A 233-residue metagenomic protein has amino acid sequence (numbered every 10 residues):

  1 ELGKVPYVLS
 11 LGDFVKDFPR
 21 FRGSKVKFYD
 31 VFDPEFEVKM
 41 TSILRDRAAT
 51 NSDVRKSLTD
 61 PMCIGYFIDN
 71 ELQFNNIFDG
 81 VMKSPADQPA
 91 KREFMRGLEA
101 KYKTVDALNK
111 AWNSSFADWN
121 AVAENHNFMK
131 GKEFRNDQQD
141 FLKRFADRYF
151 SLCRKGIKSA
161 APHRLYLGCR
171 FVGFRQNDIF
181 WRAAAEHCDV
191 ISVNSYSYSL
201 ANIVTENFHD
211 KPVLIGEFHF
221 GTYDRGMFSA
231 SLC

Functional and structural regions predicted by a protein language model:
E1-L58, F150-A160, F180, A185-E186: Aromatic-lined substrate-binding rim segments of carbohydrate-active enzymes
L2-G3, K16-P19, L72-F78, R175-N177 (+1 more regions): Short catalytic/ligand-binding loop motif for oxyanion handling, primarily in non-cytosolic enzymes, centered on
P6-F18, D87-K101, D189-S197: Acidic, His- and aromatic-enriched active-site or binding-groove loops in soluble protein domains that engage sugars
P6-Y7, V81-K83, F228-S231: Short secondary-structure boundary/capping segments
F18-D33, A123-Q139, V172, H209-L232: Active-site clefts of carbohydrate-active enzymes
F28, F32-D46, A90, A100 (+2 more regions): Soluble or luminal CAZymes and related metallo-dependent hydrolases
T59-W181: Polysaccharide-binding and catalytic clefts of secreted carbohydrate-active enzymes
D140, R144-S231: Glycoside hydrolase catalytic-domain groove-lining segments
